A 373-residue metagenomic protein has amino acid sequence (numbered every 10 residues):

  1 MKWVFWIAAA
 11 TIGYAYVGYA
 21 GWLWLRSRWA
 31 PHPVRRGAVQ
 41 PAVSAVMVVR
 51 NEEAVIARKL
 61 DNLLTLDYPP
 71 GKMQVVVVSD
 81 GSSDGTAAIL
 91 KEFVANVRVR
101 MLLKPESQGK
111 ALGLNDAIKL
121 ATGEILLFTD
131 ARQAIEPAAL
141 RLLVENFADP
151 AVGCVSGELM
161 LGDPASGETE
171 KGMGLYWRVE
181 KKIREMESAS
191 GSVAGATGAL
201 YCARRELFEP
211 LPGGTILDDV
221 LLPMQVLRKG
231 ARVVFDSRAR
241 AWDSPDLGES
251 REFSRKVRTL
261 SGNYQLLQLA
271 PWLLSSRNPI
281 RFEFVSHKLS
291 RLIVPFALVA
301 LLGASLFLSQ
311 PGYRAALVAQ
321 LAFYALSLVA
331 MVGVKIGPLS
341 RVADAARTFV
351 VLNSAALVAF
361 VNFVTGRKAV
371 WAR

Functional and structural regions predicted by a protein language model:
M1-G37: N-terminal membrane-anchoring/stem segments of glycan-assembly enzymes
W22-A42, S250-R251, P271-F284, L321-R373: Juxtamembrane C-terminal module of membrane proteins
P41-S44, Q74, L221: Cell-envelope/extracellular polymer assembly enzymes that use nucleotide-activated donors
N62, P69, S79-A88, E106 (+1 more regions): A conserved acidic beta->alpha catalytic loop
M73-V76, A87-L120, K171-W177, K182: Conserved donor nucleotide-binding strand/loop of the catalytic core
L103, A111-G113, P137-T215, T348: Long helical/loop segments within the catalytic core of UDP-sugar-dependent glycosyltransferases, especially the large
L126: Short aromatic/hydrophobic "clamp" motif used to bind/position activated sugar donors
F147-E180, G214-D218, P223-V285, T348 (+1 more regions): Catalytic donor/gating beta->alpha subdomain of glycosyltransferases that bind UDP-sugars
